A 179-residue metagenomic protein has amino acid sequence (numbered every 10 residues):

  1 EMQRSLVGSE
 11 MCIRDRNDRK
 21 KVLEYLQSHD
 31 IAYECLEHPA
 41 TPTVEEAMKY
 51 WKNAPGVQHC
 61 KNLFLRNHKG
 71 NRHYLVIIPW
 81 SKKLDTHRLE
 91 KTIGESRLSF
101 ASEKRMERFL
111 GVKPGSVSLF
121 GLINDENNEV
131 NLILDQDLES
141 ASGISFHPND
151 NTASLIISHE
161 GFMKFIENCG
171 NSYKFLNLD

Functional and structural regions predicted by a protein language model:
E1-I13: Single conserved hydrophobic/aromatic residue that forms the stacking wall/gate of nucleotide- or nucleobase-binding
R14-A40: N-terminal, charge-rich interaction modules
R16, D30-Y33, T86, E90-K91 (+1 more regions): Charge-dense, helix-prone N-terminal extensions
S28, K52, K91-L98, G111-V112 (+2 more regions): Short, intrinsically disordered, mixed-charge
A47: Residues that scaffold, gate, or flank divalent-cation-dependent active/transport sites
Y50-L75: Short, structured active-site "lid" loops
N71-M106: Helix-adjacent hinge/juxtasegments
L110-D179: Acidic and generally charged, gly/proline-rich low-complexity regions
